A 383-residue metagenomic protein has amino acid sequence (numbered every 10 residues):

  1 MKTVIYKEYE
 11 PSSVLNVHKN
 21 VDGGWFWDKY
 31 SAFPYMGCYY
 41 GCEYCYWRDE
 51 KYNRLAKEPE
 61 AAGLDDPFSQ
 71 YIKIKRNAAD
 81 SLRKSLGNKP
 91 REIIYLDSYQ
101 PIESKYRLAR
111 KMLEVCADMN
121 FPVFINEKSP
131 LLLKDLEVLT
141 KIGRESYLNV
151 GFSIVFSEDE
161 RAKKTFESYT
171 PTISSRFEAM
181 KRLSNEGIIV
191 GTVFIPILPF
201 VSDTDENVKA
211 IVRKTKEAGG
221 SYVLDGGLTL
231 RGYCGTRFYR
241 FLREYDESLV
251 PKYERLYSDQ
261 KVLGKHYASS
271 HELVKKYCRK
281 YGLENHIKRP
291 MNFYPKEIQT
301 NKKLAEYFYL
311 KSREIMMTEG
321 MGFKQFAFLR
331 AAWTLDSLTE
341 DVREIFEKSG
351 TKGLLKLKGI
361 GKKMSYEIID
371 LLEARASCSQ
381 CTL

Functional and structural regions predicted by a protein language model:
M1-E10, N16, E206-R313, F323-A332: Auxiliary Fe-S-binding modules of radical SAM enzymes
M1-N149, S157-K164, I173, F177: Conserved Radical SAM active-site core
C42, I125, F152, T192 (+2 more regions): Conserved, mostly hydrophobic/aromatic
I93-Y95, P122-F124, Y147-G151, I189-V193 (+2 more regions): Structural preference for beta-strand elements that scaffold enzyme active sites
N126, P130-L133, L198-A210: Active-site glycine- and acidic-residue-rich loops that bind and position anionic ligands or nucleotide-like cofactors
K128-P130, S153-S157, I195-P199, L228-L230: Active-site beta-loop-alpha junctions enriched in small/polar residues
T165-T170, R182-T204: Conserved strand-turn element in the central/C-terminal portion of the radical SAM core barrel that lines
R289-L383: Long, highly charged, low-complexity intrinsically disordered interaction regions that mediate electrostatic DNA/RNA
